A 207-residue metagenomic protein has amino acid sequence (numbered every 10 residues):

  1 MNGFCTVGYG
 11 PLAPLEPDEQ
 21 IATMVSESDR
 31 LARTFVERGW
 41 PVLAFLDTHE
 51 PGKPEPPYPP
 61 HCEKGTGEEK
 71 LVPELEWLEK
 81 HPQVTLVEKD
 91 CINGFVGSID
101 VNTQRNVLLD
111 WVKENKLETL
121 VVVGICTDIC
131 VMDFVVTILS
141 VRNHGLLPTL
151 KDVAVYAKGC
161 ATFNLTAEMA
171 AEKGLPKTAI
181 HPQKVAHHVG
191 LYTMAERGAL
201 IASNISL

Functional and structural regions predicted by a protein language model:
N2-T6, D29-R38, P51, P60-L207: Active-site-adjacent betaalpha module
G8-F35, G39-L46: A short alpha/beta connector and helix-capping loop motif
P14-E16, P57-Y58, K173-G174: N-terminal start-of-chain detector that recognizes signal peptides and the immediate post-cleavage beginning
L43, P56-E63: HAD-like small-molecule phosphatases
T48-E50, E55-P56: Boundary/activation segment at the start of structured domains
